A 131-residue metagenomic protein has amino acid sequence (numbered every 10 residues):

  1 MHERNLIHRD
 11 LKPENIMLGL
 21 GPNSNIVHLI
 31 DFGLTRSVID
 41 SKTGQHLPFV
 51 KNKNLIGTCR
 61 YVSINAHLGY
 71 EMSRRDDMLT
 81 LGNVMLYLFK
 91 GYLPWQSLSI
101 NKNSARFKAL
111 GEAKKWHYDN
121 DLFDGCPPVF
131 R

Functional and structural regions predicted by a protein language model:
H2, P13, T58, S63 (+1 more regions): Eukaryote-specific detector of the first structured module of a protein
H2-L20: Catalytic-loop of the protein kinase fold
K12, G33, N65, L79: Anionic group-transfer/hydrolysis microenvironments
G19-I56: Activation segment/activation loop of eukaryotic-type protein kinase catalytic domains
G21, A66-F123: Conserved C-lobe activation region of Hanks-type protein kinase-like domains
T43-Q45, L55-Y70: Protein kinase subdomain VIII
G125-R131: Conserved C-terminal C-lobe helix
